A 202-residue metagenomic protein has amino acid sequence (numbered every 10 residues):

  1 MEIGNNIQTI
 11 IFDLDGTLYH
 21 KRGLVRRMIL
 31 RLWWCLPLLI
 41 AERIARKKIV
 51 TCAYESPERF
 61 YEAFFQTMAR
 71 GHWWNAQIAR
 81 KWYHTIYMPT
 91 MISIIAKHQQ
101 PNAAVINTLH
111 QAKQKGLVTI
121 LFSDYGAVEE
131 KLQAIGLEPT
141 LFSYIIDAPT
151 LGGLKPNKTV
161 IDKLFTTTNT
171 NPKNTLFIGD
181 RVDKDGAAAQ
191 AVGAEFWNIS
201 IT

Functional and structural regions predicted by a protein language model:
M1-I49: Active-site neighborhood of HAD-like aspartate-dependent phosphohydrolases
E2-N5, K115-L117, T167-N174: Glycine-rich phosphate-binding loop signature in dinucleotide/nucleotide-binding domains
K48-T90: A metal-dependent, Asp-based hydrolase signature
R80-K81, P89-I120, K158: Short, acidic loop-to-helix structural element flanking the phosphoryl-transfer center in phosphate-processing enzymes
F122-L176, K184: Substrate-recognition "cap/lid" segment bordering the active-site pocket of phosphatases
K173-T202: Acidic, Mg2+-coordinating phosphoryl-transfer loop and its flanking beta/alpha structural elements, shared across
